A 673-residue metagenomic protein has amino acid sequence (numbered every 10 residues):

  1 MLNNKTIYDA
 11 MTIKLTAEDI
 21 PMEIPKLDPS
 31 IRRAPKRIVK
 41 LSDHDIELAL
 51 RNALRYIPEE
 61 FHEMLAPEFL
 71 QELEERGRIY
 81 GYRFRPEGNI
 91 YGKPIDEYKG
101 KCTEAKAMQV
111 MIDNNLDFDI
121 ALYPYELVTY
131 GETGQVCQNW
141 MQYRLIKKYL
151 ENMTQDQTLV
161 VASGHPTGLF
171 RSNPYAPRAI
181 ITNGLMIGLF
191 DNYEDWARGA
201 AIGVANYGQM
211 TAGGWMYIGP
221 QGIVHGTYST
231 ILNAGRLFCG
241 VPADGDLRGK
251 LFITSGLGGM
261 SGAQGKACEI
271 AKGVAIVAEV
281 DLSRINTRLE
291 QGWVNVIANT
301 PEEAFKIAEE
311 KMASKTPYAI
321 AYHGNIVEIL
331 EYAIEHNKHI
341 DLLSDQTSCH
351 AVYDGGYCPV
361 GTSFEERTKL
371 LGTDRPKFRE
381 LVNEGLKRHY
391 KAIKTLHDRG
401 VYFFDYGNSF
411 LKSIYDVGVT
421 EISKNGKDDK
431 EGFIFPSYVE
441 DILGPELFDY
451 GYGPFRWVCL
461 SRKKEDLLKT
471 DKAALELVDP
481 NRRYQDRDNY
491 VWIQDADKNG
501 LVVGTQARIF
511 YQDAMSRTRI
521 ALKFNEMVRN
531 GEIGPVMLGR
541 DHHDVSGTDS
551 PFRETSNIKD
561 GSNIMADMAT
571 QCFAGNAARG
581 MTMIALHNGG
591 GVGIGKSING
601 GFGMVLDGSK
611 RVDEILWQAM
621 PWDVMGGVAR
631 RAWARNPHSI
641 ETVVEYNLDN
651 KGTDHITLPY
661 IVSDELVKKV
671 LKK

Functional and structural regions predicted by a protein language model:
M1-P220, D374-K523, M527-G539, V545-D549 (+3 more regions): Long, compositionally biased, glycine/small-hydrophobic-enriched stretches that function as flexible linkers, tethers
G164, N183-L185, H323, Q346 (+3 more regions): Structured loops at beta-to-helix junctions and adjacent beta-edge loops in soluble globular domains
G208-L232, R236, A243-L251, L257-P317 (+6 more regions): Catalytic or ion-translocation cores adjacent to nucleophile or general acid/base/metal-coordination motifs in diverse
E269-A271, I334-H339, V419-S423, V528 (+2 more regions): Short, solvent-exposed amphipathic alpha-helical segments in soluble enzyme and RNA/protein-processing domains
L282, G324-V327, Q346-A351, G407-S413 (+2 more regions): Glycine-rich beta-alpha junction loops
S314, H336, L396-R399, N530-G531 (+1 more regions): Alpha-helix C-cap/termination motif
A319-T347, D354: Active-site/ligand-binding-proximal alpha/beta "capping" segment
E328, Y332, N525-E526, M568-N576: A short, acidic, amphipathic alpha-helical segment used as a generic capping/interface helix at domain edges
